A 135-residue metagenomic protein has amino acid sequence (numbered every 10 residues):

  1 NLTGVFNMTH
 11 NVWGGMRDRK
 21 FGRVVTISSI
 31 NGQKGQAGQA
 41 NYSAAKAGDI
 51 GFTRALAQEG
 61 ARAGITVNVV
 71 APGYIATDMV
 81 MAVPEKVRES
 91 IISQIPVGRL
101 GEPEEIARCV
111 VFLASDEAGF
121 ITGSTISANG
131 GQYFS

Functional and structural regions predicted by a protein language model:
T9, A45, T53: Active-site helix of classical SDR
G14, Q58-E59, G119: Alpha-helical segment proximal to the catalytic Tyr-Lys
S29: Residue(s) in the substrate-gating loop at a strand-loop-helix junction that position the organic substrate next
K34-A40, R62-A63, G98, D116: Active-site loop immediately N-terminal to the catalytic Tyr-X3-Lys motif of short-chain dehydrogenase/reductase
I50, A71-A82: Short, flexible catalytic-loop segment of classical short-chain dehydrogenase/reductase
A61, T66, I121-G123, N129: Short, small/polar-rich loop/turn modules that mediate ligand/substrate recognition or access, typified
I95-I106, E117: A conserved structural motif in NAD(P)-dependent oxidoreductases
